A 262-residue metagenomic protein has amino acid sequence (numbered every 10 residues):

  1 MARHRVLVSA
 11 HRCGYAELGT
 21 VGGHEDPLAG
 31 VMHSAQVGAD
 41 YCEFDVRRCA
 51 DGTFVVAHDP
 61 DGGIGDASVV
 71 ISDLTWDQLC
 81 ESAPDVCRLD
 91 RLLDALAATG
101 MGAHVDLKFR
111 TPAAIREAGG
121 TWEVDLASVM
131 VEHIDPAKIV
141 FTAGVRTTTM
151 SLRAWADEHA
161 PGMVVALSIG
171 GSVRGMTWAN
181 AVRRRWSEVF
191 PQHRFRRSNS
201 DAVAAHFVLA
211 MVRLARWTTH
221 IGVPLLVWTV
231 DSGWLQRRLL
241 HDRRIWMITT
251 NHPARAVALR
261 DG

Functional and structural regions predicted by a protein language model:
M1-G262: Phosphate-group recognition and catalysis centered on beta-loop-alpha active-site segments
